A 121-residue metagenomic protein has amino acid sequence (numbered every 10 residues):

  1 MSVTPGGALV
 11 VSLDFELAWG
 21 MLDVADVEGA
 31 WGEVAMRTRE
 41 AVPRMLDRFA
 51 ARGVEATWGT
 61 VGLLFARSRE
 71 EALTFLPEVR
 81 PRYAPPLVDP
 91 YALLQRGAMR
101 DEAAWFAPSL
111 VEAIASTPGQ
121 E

Functional and structural regions predicted by a protein language model:
M1-E121: Catalytic alpha-helical scaffold of carbohydrate-active enzymes acting on polysaccharides/glycoconjugates
